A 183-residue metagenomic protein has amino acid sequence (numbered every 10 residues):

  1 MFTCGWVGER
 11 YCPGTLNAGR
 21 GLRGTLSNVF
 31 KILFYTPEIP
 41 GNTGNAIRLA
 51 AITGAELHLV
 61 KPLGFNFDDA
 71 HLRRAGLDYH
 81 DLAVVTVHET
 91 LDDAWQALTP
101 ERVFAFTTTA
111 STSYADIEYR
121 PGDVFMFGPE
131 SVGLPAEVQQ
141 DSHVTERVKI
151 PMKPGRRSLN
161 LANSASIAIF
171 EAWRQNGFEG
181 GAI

Functional and structural regions predicted by a protein language model:
M1-I183: Post-transcriptional modification and biogenesis factors for structured RNAs of the translation apparatus
